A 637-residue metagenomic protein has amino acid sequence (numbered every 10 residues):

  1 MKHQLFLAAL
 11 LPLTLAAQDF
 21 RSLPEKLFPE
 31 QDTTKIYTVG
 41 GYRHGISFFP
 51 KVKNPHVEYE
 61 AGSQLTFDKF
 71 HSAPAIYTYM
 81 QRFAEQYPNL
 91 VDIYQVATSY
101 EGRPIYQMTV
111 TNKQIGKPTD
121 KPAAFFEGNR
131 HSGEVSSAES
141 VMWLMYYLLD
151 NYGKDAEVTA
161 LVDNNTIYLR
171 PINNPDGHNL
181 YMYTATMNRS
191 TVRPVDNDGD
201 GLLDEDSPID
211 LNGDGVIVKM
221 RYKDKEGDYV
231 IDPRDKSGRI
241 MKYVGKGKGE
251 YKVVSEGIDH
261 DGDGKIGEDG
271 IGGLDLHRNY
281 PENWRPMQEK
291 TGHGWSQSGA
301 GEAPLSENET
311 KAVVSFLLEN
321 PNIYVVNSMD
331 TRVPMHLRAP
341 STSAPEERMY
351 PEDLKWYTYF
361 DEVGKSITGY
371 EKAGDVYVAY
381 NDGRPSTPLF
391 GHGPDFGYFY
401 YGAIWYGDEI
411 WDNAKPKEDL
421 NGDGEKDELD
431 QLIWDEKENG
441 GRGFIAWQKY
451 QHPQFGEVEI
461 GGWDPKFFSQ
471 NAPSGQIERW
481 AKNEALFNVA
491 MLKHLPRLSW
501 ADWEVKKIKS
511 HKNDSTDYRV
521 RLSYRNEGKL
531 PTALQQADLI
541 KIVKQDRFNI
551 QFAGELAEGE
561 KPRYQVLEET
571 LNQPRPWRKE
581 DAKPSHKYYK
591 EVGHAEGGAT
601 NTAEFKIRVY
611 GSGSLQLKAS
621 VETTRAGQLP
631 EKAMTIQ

Functional and structural regions predicted by a protein language model:
A9-A17: Hydrophobic h-region of N-terminal signal peptides that target proteins for export in Gram-negative bacteria
Q18-Q64, N413, I460-K466: Extreme N-terminal flexible tails
D19, L23, Y168-I172, D176 (+9 more regions): Metallocarboxypeptidase
I36-P55, A97, V110, N164-Q297 (+3 more regions): Surface-exposed loop and adjacent secondary-structure segments within mature catalytic domains
P88-V91, R103-I105, D120-A123, D163-Y168 (+2 more regions): Loop/turn elements at helix/coil->beta-strand transitions in domains of secreted/extracellular proteins
S137-Y183: Short helix-loop-beta-strand segments that form the rim/entrance of peptidase-like active sites
L534-R547: Short coil-to-beta strand junction motifs in C2/discoidin
E591-K632: Low-complexity, intrinsically disordered segments enriched in Ser/Thr together with acidic residues
